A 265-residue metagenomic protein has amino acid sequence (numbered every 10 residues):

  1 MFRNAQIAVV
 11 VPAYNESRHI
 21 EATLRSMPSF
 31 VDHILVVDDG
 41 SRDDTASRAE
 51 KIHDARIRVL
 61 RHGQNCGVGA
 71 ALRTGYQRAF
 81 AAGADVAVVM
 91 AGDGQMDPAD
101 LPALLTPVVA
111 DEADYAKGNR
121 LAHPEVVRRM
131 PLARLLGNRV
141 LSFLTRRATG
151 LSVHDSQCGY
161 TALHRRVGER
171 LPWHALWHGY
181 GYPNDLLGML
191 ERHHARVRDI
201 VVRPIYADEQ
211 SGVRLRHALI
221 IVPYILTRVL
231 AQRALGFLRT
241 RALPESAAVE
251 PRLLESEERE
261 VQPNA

Functional and structural regions predicted by a protein language model:
M1-N4, G150, H174-A265: Hydrophobic helical membrane-anchoring modules
N4-I7, P28-V36, D44, I57: Short loop->beta transition adjacent to catalytic acidic/histidine clusters or analogous donor-positioning motifs
Y14-S29: Short, well-formed alpha-helical segments that are part of the catalytic scaffolds of diverse glycosyltransferases
R18-A22, D43-I52: Acidic helix N-cap motif at the loop->helix transition within catalytic regions of sugar-transfer enzymes
D38-S47, Q64, G94: A conserved acidic beta->alpha catalytic loop
H62-A81, P98-Y180, A207-I225: Acceptor/aglycone-binding surface of glycosyltransferases and processive sugar-polymer synthases
A84-D85, E112-A113, A195: Short, high-confidence coil segments that cap the C-terminus of an alpha-helix and link into the following beta-strand
A84-Q95: Short beta-strand-to-loop acidic/aromatic patch adjacent to the donor-nucleotide binding site
